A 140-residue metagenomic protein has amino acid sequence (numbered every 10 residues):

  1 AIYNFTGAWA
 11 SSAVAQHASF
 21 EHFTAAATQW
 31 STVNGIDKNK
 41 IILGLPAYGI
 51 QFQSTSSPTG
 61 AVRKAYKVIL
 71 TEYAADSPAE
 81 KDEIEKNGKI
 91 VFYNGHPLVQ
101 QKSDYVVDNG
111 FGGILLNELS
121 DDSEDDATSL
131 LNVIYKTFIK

Functional and structural regions predicted by a protein language model:
A1-L70: Substrate-binding surface in catalytic domains of secreted glycosidases
V14, N87-N94, L115-S120: Active-site rim elements
A18-A25, V91-L98, D126: Soluble or luminal CAZymes and related metallo-dependent hydrolases
A25-T28, Q100-D104, D108, N132 (+1 more regions): Solvent-exposed, polar/charged alpha-helical surfaces in well-ordered, non-transmembrane soluble domains, broadly
L43, V106, I114: Conserved, mostly hydrophobic/aromatic
G49, S56-F111: Hydrophobic, secondary-structure "cap" segments at the distal end of domains
G95, Y105, S120-K140: Aromatic-rich peripheral "rim/lid" segments of glycoside hydrolase catalytic domains that contact and position glycan
